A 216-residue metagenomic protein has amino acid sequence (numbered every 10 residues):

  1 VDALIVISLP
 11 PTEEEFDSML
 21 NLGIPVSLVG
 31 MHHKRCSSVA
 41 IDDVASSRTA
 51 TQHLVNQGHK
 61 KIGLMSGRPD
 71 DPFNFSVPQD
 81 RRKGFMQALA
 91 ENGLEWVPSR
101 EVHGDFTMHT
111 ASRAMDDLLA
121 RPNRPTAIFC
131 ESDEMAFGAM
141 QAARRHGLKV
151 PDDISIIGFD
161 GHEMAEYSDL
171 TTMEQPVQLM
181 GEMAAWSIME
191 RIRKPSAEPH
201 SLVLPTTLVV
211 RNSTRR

Functional and structural regions predicted by a protein language model:
A3, E14, S18-R216: Bacterial carbohydrate/catabolite-sensing allosteric modules
I7: Residues lining the SAM
P11: Conserved phosphotransfer active-site motifs of two-component signaling proteins, especially the receiver
